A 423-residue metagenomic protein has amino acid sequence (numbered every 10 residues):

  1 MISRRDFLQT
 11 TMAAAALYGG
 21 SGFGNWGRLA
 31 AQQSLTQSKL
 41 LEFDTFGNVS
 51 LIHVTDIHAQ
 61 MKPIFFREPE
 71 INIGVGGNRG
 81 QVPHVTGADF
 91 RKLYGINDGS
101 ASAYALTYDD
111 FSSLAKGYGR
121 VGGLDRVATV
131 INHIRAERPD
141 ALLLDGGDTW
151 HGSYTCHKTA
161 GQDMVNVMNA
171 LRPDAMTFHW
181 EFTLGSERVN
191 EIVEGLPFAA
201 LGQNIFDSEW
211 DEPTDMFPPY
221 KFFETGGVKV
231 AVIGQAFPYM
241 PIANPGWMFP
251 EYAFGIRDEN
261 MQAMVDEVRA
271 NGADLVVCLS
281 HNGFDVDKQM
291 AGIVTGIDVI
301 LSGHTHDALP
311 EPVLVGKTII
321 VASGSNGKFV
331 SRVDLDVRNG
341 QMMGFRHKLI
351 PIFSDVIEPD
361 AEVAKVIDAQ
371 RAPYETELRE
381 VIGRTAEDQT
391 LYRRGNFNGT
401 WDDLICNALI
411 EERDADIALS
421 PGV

Functional and structural regions predicted by a protein language model:
I2-M12, Y18-V356, E362, N396-A408: Acidic, metal/ion-coordinating pockets
A361-V423: Hard-cation-handling environments
